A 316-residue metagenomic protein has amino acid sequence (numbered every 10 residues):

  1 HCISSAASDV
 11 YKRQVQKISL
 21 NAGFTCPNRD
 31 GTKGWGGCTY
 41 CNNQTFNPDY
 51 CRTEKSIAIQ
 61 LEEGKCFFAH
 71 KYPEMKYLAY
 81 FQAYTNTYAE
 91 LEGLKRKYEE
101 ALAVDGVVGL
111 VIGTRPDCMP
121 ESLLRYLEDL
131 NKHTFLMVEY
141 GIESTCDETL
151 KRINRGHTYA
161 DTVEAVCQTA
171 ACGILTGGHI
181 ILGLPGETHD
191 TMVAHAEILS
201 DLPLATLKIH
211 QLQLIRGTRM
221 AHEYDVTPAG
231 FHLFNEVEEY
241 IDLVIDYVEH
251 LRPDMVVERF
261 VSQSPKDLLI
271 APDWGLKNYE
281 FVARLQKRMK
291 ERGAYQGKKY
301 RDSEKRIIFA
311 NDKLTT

Functional and structural regions predicted by a protein language model:
H1-A7, Y11: Single conserved hydrophobic/aromatic residue that forms the stacking wall/gate of nucleotide- or nucleobase-binding
S8, V15-I59: Canonical Radical SAM [4Fe-4S] cluster-binding loop centered on the CxxxCxxC motif and its immediate flanking residues
Q16-L20, Y77-A79, L110-I112, L136-Y140 (+3 more regions): Hydrophobic faces of well-ordered beta-strands that scaffold small-molecule active sites in alpha/beta enzyme cores
Q44-G64, F68-L91, G106-M119, F135-D161 (+1 more regions): Core AdoMet radical
A69, Y98-D105, L127-F135, C167-A171: Acidic (Asp/Glu)-rich catalytic clusters
L182-E187, T206-F234, D254-G275: Flexible glycine/acidic-rich beta-alpha junction loops that bind and position SAM and/or redox cofactors in anaerobic
P185-D201: Catalytic cores of alpha/beta
Y240-I245, L251, E258-R259, L269-T316: C-terminal accessory extensions appended to soluble enzyme cores
